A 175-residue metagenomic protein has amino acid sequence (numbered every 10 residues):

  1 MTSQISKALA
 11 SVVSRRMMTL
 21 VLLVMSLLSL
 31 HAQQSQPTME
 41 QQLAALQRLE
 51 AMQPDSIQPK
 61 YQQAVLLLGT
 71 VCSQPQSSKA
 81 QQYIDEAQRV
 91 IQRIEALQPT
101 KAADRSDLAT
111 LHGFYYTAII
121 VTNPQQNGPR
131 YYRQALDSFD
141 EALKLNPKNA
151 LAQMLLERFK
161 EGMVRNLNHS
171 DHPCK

Functional and structural regions predicted by a protein language model:
M1-S14: N-terminal secretory signal peptides that target proteins for export/translocation
R16-S29: Bacterial N-terminal signal peptides
Q33-Y61: Immediate post-signal-peptide N-terminus of mature secreted/exported proteins
Q34-T38, V71-I84, I119-Y132, M163-C174: Short coil/turn connectors between adjacent alpha-helices in alpha-solenoid helical repeat scaffolds
M52, L97-K101, L145: Structural marker of alpha-solenoid helical repeat scaffolds
Q53-Q74, A102-N123, A150-V164: Amphipathic alpha-helical repeat scaffolds of TPR domains
